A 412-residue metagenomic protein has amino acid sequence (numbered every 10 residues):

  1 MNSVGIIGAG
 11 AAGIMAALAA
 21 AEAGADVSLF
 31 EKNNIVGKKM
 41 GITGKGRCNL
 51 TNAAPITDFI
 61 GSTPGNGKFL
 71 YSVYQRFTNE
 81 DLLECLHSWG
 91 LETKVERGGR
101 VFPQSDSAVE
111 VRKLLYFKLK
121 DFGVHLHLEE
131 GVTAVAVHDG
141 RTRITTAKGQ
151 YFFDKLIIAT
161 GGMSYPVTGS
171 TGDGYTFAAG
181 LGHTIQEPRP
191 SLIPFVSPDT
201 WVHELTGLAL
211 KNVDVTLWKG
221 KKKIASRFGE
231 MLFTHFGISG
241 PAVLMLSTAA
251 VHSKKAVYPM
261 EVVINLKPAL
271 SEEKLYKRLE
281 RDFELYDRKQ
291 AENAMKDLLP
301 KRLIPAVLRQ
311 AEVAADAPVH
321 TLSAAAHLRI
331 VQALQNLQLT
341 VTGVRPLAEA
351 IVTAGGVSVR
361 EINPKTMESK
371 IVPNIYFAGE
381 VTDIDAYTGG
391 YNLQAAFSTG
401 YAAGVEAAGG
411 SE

Functional and structural regions predicted by a protein language model:
N2-L29, A403-A408: N-terminal Rossmann-like FAD-binding beta1-loop-alpha1 element of flavoenzymes
G5-I7, F30, V132, Y151-P166 (+2 more regions): Short hydrophobic core segments
A19, N34-V36, G41-I42, L50 (+4 more regions): An anion/pyrophosphate-binding glycine-rich loop and adjacent beta-alpha core in soluble alpha-beta enzymes
K32-H125, F233: Conserved N-terminal/central alpha/beta ligand/cofactor-binding core
L128, P305-D385: A glycine-rich dinucleotide-binding beta-alpha-beta segment and adjacent secondary-structure elements that constitute
L128-R141: A conserved short coil-to-beta-strand element within the FAD-binding core of flavoproteins
K155-W201: Glycine-rich loop(s) and the adjacent beta-strand/alpha-helix scaffold that form part
S164-F177, L181, D383-S411: A conserved FAD-binding loop/helix module that cradles the flavin
